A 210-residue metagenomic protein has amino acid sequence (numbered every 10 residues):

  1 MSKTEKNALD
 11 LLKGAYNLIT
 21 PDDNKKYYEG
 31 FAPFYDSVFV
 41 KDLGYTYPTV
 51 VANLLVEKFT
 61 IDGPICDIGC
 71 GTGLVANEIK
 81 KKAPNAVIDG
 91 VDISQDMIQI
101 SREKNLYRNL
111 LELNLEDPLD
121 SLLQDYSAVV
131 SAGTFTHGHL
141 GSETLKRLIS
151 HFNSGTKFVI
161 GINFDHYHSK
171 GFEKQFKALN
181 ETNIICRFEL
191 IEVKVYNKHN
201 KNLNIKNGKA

Functional and structural regions predicted by a protein language model:
M1-F34: N-terminal, positively charged/glycine-rich alpha-helical extensions of SAM-dependent methyltransferases
A32-T46: Class I SAM-dependent methyltransferase Rossmann-like catalytic core, especially the SAM/SAH-binding loop
G44-D62: Conserved alpha-helix/loop element of class I SAM-dependent methyltransferases that forms part of the SAM/SAH-binding
C66-L119: Class I SAM-dependent methyltransferase SAM/SAH-binding core
E116, S127-G141: A short SAM/SAH-binding and catalytic strip from SAM-dependent methyltransferases
E143-S154: A short glycine-rich, Lys/Arg-flanked "PGG" loop and its adjoining helix->strand segment in the class I
G155-F164: Conserved beta-strand signature within the Rossmann-like core of class I S-adenosyl-L-methionine
I184-A210: Class I S-adenosyl-L-methionine
